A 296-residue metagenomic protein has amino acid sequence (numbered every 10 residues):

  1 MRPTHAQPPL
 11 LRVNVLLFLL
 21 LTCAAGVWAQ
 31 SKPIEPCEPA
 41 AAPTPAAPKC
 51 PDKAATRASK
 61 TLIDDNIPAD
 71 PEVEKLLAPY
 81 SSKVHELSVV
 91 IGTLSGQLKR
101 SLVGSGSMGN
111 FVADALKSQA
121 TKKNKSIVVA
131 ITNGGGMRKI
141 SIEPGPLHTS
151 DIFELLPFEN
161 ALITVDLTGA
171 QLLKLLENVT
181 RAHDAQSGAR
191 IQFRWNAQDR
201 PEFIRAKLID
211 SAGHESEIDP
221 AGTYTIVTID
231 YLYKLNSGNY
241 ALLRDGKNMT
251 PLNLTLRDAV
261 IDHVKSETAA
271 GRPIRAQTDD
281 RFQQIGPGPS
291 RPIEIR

Functional and structural regions predicted by a protein language model:
R2-L16: Bacterial N-terminal signal peptides that target proteins for export
N14-A24: Bacterial N-terminal signal peptides
A25-A29: Sec/Tat signal peptide C-region and signal peptidase I cleavage site
S31-A69, G106, N110-R296: Feature captures C-terminal
E74-K75: Polar, low-complexity export/assembly segments characteristic of proteins that are secreted or assemble on the cell
V84-V103, L156, N239-D245: Acidic/histidine-rich, surface-exposed loop or edge segments in extracytoplasmic proteins
